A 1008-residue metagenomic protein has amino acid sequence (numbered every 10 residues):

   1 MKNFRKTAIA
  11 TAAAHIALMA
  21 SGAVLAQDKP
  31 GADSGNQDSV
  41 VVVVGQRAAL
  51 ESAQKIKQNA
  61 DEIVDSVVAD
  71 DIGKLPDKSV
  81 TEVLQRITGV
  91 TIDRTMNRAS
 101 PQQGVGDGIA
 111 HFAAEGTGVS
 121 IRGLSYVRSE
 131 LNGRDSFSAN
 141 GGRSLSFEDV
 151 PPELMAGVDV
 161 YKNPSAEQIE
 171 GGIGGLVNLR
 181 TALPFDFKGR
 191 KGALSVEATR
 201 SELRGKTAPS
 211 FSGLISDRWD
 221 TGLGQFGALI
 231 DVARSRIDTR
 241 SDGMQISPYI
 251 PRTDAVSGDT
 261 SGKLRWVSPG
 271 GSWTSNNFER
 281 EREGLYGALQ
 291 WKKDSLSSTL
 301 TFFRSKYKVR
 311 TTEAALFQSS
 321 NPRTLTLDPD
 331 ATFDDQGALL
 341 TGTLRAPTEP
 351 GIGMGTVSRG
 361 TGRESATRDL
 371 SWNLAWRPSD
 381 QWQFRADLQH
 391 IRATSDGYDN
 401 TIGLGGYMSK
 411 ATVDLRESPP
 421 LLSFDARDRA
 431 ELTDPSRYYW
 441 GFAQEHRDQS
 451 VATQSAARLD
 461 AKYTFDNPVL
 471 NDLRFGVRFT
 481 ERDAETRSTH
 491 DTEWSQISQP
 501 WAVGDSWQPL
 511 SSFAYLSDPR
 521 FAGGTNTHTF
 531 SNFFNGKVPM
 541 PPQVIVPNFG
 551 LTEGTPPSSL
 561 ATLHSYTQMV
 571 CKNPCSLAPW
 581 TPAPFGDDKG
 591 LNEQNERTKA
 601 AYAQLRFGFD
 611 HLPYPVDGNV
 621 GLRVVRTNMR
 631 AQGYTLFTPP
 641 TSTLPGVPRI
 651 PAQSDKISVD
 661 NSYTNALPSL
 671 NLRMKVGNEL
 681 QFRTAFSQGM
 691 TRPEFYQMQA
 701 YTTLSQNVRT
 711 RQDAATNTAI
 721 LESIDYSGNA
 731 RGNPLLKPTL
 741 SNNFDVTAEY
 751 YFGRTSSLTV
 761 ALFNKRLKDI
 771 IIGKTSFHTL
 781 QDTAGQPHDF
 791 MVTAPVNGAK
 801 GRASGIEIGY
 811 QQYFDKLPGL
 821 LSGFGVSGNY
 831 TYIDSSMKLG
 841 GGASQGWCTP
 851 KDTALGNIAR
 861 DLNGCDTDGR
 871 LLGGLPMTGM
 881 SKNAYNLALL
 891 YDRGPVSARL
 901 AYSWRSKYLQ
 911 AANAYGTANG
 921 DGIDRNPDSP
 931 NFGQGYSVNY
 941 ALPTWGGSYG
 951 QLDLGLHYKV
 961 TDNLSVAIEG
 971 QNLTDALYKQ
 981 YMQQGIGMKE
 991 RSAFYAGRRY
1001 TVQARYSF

Functional and structural regions predicted by a protein language model:
V42-K78, S100, A139: N-terminal periplasmic "start-of-domain" segments of outer-membrane beta-barrel proteins
T81-D135: Extracytoplasmic beta-strand/coil segments of soluble accessory domains associated with Gram-negative outer-membrane
G118-V119, R134-K162, G213: Short acidic/polar hinge/loop motifs at secondary-structure boundaries that mediate gating or recognition
P184-K191, D220-F226, S295, Q381-Q383 (+7 more regions): Short loop/turn motifs that connect adjacent beta-strands in outer-membrane beta-barrel proteins
R204-T348, G355, G362-N373, P378: Transmembrane beta-barrel wall of Gram-negative outer-membrane proteins
T361-T367, Q594, P693-T759, K765-L767 (+4 more regions): Outer-membrane beta-barrel signature, preferentially recognizing the C-terminal barrel domain of Gram-negative
Q499, A901-D924, D928, G933 (+2 more regions): C-terminal beta-signal and adjacent terminal beta-strands/loops of Gram-negative outer-membrane beta-barrel proteins
F763-L767, K774-H778, D782-A914, T974: Gram-negative outer-membrane beta-barrel transporters
